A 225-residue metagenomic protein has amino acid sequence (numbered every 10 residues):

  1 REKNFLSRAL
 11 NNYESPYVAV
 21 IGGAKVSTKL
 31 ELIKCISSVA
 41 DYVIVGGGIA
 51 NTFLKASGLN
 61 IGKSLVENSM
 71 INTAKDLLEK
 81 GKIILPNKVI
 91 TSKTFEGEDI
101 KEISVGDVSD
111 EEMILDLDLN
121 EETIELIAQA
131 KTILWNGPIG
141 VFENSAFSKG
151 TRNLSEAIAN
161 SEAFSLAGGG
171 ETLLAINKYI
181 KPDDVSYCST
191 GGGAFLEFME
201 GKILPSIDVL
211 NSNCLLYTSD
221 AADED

Functional and structural regions predicted by a protein language model:
R1-L216: Active-site loop-to-helix "anion-binding N-cap" substructures in soluble metabolic enzymes
Y217-D225: Conserved small/polar residues in nucleotide/adenosyl-binding loops
